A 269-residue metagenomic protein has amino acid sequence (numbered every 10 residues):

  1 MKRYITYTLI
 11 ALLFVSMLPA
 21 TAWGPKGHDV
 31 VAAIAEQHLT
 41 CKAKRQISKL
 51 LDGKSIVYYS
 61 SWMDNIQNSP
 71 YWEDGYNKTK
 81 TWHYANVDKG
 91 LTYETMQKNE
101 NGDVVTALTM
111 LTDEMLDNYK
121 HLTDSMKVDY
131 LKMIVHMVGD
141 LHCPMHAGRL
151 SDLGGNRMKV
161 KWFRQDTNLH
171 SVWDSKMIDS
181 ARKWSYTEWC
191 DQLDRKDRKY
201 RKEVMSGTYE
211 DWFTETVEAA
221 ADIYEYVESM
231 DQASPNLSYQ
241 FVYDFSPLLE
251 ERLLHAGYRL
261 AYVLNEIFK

Functional and structural regions predicted by a protein language model:
M1-K26: Bacterial Sec-dependent N-terminal signal peptides
T21-M137, P144, R149-K269: N-terminal, motif-rich segments that launch catalysis or mediate targeting to/interaction with membranes, typified by
